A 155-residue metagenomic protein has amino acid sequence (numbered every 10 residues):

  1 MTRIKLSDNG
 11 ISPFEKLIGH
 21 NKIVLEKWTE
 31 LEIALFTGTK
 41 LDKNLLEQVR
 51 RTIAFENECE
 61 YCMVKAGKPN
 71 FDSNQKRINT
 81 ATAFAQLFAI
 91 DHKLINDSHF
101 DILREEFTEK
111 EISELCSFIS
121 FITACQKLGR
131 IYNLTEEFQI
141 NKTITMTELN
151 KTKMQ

Functional and structural regions predicted by a protein language model:
M1-Q155: Hydrophobic alpha-helical segments
